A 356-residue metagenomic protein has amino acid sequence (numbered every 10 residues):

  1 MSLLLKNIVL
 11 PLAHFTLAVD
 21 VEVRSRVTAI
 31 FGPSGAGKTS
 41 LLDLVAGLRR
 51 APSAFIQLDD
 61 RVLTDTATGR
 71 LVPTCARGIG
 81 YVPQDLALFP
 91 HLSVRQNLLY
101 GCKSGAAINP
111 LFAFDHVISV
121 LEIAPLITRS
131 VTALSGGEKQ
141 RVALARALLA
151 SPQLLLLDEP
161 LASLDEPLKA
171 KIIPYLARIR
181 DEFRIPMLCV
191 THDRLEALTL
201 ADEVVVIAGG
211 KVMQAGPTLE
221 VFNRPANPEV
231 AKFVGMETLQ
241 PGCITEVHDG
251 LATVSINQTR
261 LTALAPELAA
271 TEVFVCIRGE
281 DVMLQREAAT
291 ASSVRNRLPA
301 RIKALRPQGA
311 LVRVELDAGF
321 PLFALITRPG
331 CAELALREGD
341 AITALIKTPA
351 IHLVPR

Functional and structural regions predicted by a protein language model:
A29, L71-P73, R77-A87, L188: ABC nucleotide-binding domain signature
P33-G37: Walker A (P-loop) phosphate-binding loop of ABC-type ATPase nucleotide-binding domains
T39-L42, V142: ABC ATPase nucleotide-binding domain helices that frame the ATP-binding cleft
A46: Helix-to-loop junction immediately C-terminal to a conserved catalytic motif
R50, Q258-G309, F323-R356: Glycine/charge-rich catalytic "coupling/switch" loops of P-loop NTPases
A54-T66: Conserved ABC transporter NBD signature motif
L63-G80, S104, V221, P225: ABC ATPase NBD coupling module
Q84, S93-E229: ABC ATPase nucleotide-binding domains
